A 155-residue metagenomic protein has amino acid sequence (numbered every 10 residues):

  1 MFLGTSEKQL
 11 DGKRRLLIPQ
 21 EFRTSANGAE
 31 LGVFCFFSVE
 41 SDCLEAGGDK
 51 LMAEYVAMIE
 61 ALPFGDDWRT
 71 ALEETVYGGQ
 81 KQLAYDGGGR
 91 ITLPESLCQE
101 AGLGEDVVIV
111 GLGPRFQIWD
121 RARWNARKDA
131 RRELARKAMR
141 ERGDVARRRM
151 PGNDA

Functional and structural regions predicted by a protein language model:
F2-C43: A positional/architectural concept
R14-I18, A46, G89-L93, L97 (+1 more regions): Short, structured motif recognition centered on aromatic/hydrophobic residues
T24, A53-Y55, W124-K128: Short, charged/polar, Gly/Pro-enriched secondary-structure boundary elements
G28-C43, G102-W119, R123: A short beta-strand-loop micro-motif that forms or neighbors metal/cofactor- and ligand-binding patches at active-site
D49-L83: Helix-adjacent hinge/juxtasegments
K81-G104: Beta-rich strand-turn-strand
R131-A155: Acidic/histidine-enriched, glycine/proline-rich intrinsically disordered or flexible terminal extensions
